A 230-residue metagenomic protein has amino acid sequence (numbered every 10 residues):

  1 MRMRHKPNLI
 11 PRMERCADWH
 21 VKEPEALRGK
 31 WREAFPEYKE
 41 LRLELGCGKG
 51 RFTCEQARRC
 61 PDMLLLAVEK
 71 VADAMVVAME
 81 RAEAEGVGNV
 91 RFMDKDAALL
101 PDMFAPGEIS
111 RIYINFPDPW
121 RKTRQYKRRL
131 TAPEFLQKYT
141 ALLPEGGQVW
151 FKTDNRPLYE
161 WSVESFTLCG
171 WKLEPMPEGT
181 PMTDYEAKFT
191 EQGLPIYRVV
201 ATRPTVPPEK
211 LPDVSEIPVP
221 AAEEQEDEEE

Functional and structural regions predicted by a protein language model:
M1-L43, R51-R58: S-adenosyl-L-methionine
L45, V68: Conserved beta-strand/loop positions that form the S-adenosyl-L-methionine
G48: Conserved glycine-rich SAM-binding loop
V71: Conserved SAM/SAH-binding beta-strand->alpha-helix loop
E80-P106: S-adenosyl-L-methionine
T131-E145: A short glycine-rich, Lys/Arg-flanked "PGG" loop and its adjoining helix->strand segment in the class I
G146-T153: Conserved beta-strand signature within the Rossmann-like core of class I S-adenosyl-L-methionine
E160, E164-E230: Class I S-adenosyl-L-methionine
